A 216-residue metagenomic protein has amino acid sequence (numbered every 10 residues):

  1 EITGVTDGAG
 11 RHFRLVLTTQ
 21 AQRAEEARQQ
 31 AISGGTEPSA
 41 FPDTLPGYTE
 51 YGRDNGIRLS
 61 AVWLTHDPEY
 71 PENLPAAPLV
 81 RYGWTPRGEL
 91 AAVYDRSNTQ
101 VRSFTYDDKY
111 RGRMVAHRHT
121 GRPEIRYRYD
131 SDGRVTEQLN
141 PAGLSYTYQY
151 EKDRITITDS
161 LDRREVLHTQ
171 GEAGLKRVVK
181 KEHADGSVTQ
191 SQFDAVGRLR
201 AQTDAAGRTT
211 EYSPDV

Functional and structural regions predicted by a protein language model:
E1-V216: Extended charged/polar low-complexity repeat regions
